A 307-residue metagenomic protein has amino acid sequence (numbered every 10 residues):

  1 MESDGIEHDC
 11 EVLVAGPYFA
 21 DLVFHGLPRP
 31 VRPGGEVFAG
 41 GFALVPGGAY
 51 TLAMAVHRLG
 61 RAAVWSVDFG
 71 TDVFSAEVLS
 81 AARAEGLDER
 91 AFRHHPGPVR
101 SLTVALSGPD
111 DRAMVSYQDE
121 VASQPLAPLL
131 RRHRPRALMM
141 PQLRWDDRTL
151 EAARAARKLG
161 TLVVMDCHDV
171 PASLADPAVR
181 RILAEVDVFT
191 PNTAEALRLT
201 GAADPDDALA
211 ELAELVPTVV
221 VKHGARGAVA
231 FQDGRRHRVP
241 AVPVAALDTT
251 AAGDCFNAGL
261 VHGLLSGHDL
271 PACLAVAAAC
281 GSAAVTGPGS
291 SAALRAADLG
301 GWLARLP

Functional and structural regions predicted by a protein language model:
M1-L13, P205-P307: Conserved phosphate-binding/catalytic region of the ribokinase-like
M1-S66, V73-E77, A246: Glycine-rich phosphate/adenosyl-contacting loop at the front of the ribokinase-like
E2-F19, L79-H94, L106-H237, L306: Ribokinase/PfkB-type carbohydrate-kinase core domain
V12, A49-A53, S75, T149 (+4 more regions): A general structural signal for well-ordered alpha-helical segments in protein cores
G40-G47, T51, V73, H95 (+6 more regions): Residues at secondary-structure transition points
L52, V78, A152-A153, C280: Aromatic/hydrophobic pocket-lining residues that form π-stacking "cages" and hydrophobic walls in ligand
A55, A81, A155, G259 (+1 more regions): Rossmann-fold NAD(P)-dependent oxidoreductase module
L102-T103: Noncatalytic luminal/extracellular "stalk/propeptide" segments of secretory-pathway proteins
